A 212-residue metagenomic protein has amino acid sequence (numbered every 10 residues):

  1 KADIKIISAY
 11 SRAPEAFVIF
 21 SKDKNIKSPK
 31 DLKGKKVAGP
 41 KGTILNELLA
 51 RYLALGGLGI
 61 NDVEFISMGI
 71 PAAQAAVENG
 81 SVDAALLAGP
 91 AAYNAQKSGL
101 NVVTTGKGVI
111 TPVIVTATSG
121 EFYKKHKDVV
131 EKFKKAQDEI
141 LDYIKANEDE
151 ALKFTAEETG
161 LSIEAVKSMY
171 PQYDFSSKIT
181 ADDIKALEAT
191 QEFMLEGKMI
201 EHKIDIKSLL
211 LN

Functional and structural regions predicted by a protein language model:
K1, D23, K36, K41 (+7 more regions): Sec/Tat-exported extracytoplasmic proteins
K1-G59, E64-S67, D83-G89, N101-I110: Short, glycine-/small- and polar/acidic-enriched structural segments that line small-molecule recognition paths
D31, A75-A76, N94, M169 (+1 more regions): Well-formed, non-transmembrane alpha-helical positions, independent of function
L55-S67, A76-D83, N101, I163 (+2 more regions): A local structural motif
F65-I66, P71-T155: Pocket-lining segment of extracytoplasmic ligand-binding domains
K124-M199: Secondary-structure end/capping motifs
Q172-Y173, D205-N212: Extracellular/periplasmic juxtamembrane helices and adjacent flexible linkers that interface with membrane partners
